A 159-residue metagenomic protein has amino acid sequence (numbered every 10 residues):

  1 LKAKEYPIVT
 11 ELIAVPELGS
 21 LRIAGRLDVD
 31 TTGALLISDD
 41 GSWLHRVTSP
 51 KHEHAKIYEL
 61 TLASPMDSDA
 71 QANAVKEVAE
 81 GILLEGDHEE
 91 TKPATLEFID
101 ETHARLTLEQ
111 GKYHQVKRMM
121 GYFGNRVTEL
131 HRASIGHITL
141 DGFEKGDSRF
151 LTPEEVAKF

Functional and structural regions predicted by a protein language model:
L1-F159: Basic, flexible Lys/Arg- and Gly-enriched helix-loop patches that mediate nucleic-acid binding at interfaces with rRNA
